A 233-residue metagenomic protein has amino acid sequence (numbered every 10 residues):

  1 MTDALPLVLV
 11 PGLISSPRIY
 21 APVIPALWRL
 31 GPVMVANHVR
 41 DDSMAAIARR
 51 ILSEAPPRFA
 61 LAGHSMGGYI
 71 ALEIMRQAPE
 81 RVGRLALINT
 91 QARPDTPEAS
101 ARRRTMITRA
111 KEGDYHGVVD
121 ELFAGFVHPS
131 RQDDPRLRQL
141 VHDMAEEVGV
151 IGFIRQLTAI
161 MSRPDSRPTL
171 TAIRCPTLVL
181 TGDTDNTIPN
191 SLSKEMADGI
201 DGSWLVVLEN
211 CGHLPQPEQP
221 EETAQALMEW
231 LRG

Functional and structural regions predicted by a protein language model:
M1-R50, H64: Conserved HGGG/HGGXW glycine-rich cap/lid loop of the alpha/beta-hydrolase fold
M44, R76-Q77, R81-D120: Flexible "cap/lid" loop of the alpha/beta hydrolase fold
G63-G67, A71: Gly/Ala-rich beta-loop-alpha elbow adjacent to hydrolase catalytic centers
D95-E98, G113-A172: Conserved alpha/beta-hydrolase catalytic His-Asp/Glu region
I173, V179-T181, D185: Short beta-strand/loop motif that positions the catalytic acidic residue of the alpha/beta-hydrolase fold
C175, P189-D198: Short alpha-helix in the alpha/beta-hydrolase fold that links the catalytic acid
K194-H213: Catalytic histidine neighborhood in serine/cysteine hydrolases with alpha/beta-hydrolase-type architecture
C211-A224: Catalytic histidine-centered segment of alpha/beta-hydrolase-like enzymes
